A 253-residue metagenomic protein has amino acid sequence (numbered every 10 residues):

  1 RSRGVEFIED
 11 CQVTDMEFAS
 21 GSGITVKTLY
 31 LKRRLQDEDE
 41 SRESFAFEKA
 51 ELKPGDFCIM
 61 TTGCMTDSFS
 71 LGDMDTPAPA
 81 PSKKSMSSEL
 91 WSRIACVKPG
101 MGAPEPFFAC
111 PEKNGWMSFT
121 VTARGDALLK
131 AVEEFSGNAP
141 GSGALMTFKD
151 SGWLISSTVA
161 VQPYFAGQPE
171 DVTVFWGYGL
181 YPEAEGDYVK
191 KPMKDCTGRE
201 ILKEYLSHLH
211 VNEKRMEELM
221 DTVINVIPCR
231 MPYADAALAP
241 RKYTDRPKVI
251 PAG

Functional and structural regions predicted by a protein language model:
R1-S2, F7-C11, K191-G198: Short beta-strand to alpha-helix junction loop
I8-D10, M16, M60-T62, A252: Generic beta-strand/beta-sheet core signal
E9-E40: A conserved short coil-to-beta-strand element within the FAD-binding core of flavoproteins
V13, A50-T66: Short hydrophobic core segments
E17-F18, S44-K49: Catalytic micro-motifs at enzyme active sites that drive phosphoryl/nucleotidyl and oxygen chemistry
A19, L35, T61-S68, E183: Short loop/turn segments at secondary-structure transitions that flank enzyme active sites
S22-T25, K53-G55, C64, D245: Residue-level preference for short coil/turn positions at secondary-structure junctions
G55-F57, D67-A252: C-terminal segments that line or cap access tunnels to active or ligand-binding sites in enzymes and enzyme-associated
